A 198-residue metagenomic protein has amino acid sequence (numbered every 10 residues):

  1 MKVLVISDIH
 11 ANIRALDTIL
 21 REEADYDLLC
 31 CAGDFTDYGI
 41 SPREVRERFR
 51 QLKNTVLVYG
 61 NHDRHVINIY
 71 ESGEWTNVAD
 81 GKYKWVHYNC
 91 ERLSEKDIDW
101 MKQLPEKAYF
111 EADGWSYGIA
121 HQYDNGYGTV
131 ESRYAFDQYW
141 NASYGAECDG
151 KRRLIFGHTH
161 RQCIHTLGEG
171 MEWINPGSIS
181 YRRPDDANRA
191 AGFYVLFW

Functional and structural regions predicted by a protein language model:
M1-L4, Y109-G118, G168-E172: Beta-strand-turn-beta hairpins that frame and shape the catalytic cleft of phosphate-ester-processing enzymes
K2-K102: Core catalytic region of metal-dependent phosphoesterases/phosphodiesterases, especially metallo-beta-lactamase-like
S7-I9, I119-D124, R152-Q162: Histidine-centered catalytic micro-motifs
E22-Y26, L52, A112-D113, E147-G150 (+1 more regions): Glycine-rich phosphate-binding loop signature in dinucleotide/nucleotide-binding domains
Y26, L52-K53, L104, K151 (+2 more regions): Short, well-ordered alpha-helix to beta-strand connector turns
C30, V56-V58, G118, I155 (+1 more regions): Hydrophobic/aromatic beta-strand patches that form the interior of the parallel beta-sheet core in alpha/beta enzyme
T76-D80, G114-D149: Active-site-proximal segments of metal-dependent phosphoesterases and phosphodiesterases across multiple
Y134-W198: Conserved beta-sheet core of the metallophosphoesterase superfamily
